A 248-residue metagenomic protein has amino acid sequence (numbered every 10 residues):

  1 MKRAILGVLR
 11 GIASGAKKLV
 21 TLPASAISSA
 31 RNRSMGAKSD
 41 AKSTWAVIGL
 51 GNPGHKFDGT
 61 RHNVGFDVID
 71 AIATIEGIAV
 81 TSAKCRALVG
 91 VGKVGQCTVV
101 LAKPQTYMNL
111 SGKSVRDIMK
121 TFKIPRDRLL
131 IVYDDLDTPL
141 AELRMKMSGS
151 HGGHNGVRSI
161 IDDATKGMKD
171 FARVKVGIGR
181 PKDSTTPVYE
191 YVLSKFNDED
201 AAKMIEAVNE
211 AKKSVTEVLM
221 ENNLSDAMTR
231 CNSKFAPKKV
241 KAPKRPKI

Functional and structural regions predicted by a protein language model:
K2-S148, R158-K175, P181-P187, V208-K238 (+1 more regions): Nucleotide and nucleotide-moiety/phosphate-recognizing core
R144-S150, Y191-F196: Short glycine-enriched, charge-decorated loop/helix-capping segments at active-site entrances that position
G153-G156: Hydrophobic alpha-helical segments within soluble ligand-binding/sensing domains
S184-I205: Short, electropositive alpha-helical surface patch
